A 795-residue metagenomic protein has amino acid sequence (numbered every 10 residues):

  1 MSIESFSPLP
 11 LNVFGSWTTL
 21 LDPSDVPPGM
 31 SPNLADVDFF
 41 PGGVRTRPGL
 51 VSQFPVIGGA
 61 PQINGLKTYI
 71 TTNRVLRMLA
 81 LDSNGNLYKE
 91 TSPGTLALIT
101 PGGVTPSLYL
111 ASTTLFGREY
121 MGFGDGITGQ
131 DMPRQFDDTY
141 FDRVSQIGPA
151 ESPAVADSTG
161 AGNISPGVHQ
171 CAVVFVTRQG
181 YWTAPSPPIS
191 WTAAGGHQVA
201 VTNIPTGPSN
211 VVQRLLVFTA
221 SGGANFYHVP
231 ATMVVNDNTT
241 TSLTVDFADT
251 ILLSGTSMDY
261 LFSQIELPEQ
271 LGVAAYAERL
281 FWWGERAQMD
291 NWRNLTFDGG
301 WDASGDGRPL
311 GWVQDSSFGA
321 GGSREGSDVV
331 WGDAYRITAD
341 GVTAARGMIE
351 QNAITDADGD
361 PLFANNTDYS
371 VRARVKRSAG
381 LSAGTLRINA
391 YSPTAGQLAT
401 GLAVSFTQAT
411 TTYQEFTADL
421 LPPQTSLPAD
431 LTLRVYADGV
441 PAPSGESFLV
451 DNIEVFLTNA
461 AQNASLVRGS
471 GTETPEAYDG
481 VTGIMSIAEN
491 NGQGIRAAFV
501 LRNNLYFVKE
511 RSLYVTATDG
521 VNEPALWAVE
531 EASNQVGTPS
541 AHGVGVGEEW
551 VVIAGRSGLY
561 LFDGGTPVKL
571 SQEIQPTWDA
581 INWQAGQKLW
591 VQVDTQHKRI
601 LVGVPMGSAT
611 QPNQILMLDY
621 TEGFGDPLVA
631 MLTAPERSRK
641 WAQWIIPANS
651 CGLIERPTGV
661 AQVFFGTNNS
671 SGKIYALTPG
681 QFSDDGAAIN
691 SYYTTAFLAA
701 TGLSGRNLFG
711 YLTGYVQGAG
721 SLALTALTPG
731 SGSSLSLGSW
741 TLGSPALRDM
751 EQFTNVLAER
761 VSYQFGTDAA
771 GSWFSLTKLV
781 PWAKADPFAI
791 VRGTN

Functional and structural regions predicted by a protein language model:
M1-T95, V104-Y120, V168, R178 (+4 more regions): Beta-sheet repeat architectures centered on beta-propellers
S2-S7, F14, P27, P55-G59 (+4 more regions): Disordered, low-complexity "stalk" and linker segments at domain junctions of extracellular and cell-surface proteins
L50-I63, G102-P106, D142-V168, V176-G207 (+4 more regions): Beta-propeller and closely related beta-pinwheel folds
A172-A193, K376-Q408, A719-S736: Extracellular ligand-binding interfaces
T192-A194, V234-T239, S405-Y413, P423-T425 (+1 more regions): Short proline/glycine- and polar residue-rich coil/turn motifs
T241-L243, T412-A418, D749: Short strand-edge motifs at loop-to-beta-strand transitions and within beta-strands of extracellular beta-rich domains
D290-N459: Extracellular and organelle-lumenal recognition/adhesion modules and their flexible linkers in secreted
